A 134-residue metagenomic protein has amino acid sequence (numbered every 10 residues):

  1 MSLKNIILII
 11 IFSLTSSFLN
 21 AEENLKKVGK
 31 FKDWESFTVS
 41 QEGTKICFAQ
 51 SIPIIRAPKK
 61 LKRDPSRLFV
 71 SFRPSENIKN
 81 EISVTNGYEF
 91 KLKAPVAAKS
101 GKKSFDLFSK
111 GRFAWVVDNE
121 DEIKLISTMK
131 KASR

Functional and structural regions predicted by a protein language model:
M1-L3: N-terminal secretory signal peptides that target proteins for export/translocation
N5-T15: Sec-dependent N-terminal signal peptides
A21-R134: A generic "folded-domain core" signal
